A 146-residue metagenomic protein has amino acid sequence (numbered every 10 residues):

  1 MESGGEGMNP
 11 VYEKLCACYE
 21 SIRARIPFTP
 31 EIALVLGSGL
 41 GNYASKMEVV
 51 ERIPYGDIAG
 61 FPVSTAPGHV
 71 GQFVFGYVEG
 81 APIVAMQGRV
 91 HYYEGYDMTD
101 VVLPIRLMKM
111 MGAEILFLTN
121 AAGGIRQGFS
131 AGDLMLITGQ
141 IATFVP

Functional and structural regions predicted by a protein language model:
M1-G7: Short, Lys/Arg-enriched N-terminal segments with co-localized hydrophobic residues within the first ~10-30 amino acids
G7-P146: Metabolite-binding pocket within alpha/beta catalytic cores that recognizes anionic/polar moieties
